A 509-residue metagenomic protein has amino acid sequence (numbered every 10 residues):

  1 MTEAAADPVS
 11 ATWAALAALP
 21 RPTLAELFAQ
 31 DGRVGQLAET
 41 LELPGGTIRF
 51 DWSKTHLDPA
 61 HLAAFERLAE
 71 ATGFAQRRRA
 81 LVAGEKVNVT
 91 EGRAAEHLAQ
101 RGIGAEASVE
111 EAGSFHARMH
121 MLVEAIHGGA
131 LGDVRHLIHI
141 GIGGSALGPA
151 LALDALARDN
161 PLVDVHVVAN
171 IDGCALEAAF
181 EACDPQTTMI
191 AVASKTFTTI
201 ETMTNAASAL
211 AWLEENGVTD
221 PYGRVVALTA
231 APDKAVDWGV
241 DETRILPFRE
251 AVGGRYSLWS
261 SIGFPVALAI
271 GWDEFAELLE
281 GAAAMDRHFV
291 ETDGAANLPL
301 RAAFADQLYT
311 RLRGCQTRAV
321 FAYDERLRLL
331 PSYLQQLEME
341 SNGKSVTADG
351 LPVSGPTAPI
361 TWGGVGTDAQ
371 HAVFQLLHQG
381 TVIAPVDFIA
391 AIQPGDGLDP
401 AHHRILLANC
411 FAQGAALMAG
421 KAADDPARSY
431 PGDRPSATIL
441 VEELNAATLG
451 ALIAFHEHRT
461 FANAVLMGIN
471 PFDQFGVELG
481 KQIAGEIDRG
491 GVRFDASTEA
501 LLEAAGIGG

Functional and structural regions predicted by a protein language model:
A5-A130, R135, H403-G414, M418-A419 (+3 more regions): Extended, charge-enriched "interface" segments that sit outside catalytic cores
Q36-L37, L147-A150, L176-E177, I200-T202 (+6 more regions): Short helix/loop capping segments that flank catalytic or ligand/cofactor-binding pockets
W52-S53, P356-E443: Helicase-primase coupling helices
M121-T292, E486: Glycine-rich phosphate-binding loops that contact phosphosugars or nucleotide phosphates
H136-G141, I190-T196, T317-D324, I360 (+1 more regions): Short glycine-rich or small-residue beta-strand-to-loop segments that form or flank ligand, phosphate, metal/Fe-S
A152-A157, E181-P185, A206-A209, T243 (+4 more regions): Short, solvent-exposed amphipathic alpha-helical segments in soluble enzyme and RNA/protein-processing domains
W212-L398, L479-G485, R489-G509: Active-site phosphate/pyrophosphate-binding segments
A446-D495: C-terminal structured subdomain/cap of oxidoreductase catalytic cores
